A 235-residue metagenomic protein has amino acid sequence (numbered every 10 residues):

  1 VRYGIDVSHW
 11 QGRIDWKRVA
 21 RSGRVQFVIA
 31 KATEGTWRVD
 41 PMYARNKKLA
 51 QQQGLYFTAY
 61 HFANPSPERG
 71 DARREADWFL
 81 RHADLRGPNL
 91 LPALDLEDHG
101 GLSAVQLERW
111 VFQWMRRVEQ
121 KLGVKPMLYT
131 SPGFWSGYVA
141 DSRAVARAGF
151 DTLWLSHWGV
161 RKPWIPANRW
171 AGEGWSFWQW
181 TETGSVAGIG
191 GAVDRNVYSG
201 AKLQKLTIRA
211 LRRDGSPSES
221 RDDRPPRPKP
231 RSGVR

Functional and structural regions predicted by a protein language model:
V1-R18, S22, S142-R235: Functionally critical loop-and-helix segments that line ligand-binding/catalytic clefts of soluble enzyme domains
V1-V124: Substrate-binding cleft of extracellular glycoside hydrolase catalytic domains
G35, P65, G133-F134, S185: Positions that flank functional sites
M42, F62-E68, A93-G100, L128-G133 (+3 more regions): Low-complexity, flexible helical/coil segments
L90-N168: Catalytic domains of cell-wall/extracellular-matrix polysaccharide-remodeling enzymes, centered on de-N-acetylation
